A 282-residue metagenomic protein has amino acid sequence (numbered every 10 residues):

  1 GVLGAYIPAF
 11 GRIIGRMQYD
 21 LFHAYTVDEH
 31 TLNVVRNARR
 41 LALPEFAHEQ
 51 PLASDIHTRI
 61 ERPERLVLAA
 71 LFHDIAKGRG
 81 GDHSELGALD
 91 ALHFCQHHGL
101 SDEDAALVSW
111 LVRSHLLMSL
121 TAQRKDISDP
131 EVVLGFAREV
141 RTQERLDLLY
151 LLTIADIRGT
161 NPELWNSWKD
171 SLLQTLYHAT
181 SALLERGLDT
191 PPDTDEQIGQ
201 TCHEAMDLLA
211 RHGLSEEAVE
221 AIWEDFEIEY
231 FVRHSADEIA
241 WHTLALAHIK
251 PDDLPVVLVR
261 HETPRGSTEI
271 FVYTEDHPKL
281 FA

Functional and structural regions predicted by a protein language model:
G1-S84, H97-G99: Acidic/His-rich, divalent-metal-binding segments that scaffold phosphate/diphosphate chemistry
Y6, D102-V108, E216-V219: Short, surface-exposed acidic
Y6, Q123-R124, W241-A245: N-terminal start-of-chain detector that recognizes signal peptides and the immediate post-cleavage beginning
I14-Q18, L92, T160, S267-T268: General secondary-structure edge motif
T26, S54-T190: Divalent metal-dependent catalytic cores for phosphoryl transfer on phosphate-bearing substrates
V35-E45, T121-S128, V232-E238: Short charge-dense sequence patches
E131, G135-A282: Regulatory modules associated with amino-acid/nitrogen control
